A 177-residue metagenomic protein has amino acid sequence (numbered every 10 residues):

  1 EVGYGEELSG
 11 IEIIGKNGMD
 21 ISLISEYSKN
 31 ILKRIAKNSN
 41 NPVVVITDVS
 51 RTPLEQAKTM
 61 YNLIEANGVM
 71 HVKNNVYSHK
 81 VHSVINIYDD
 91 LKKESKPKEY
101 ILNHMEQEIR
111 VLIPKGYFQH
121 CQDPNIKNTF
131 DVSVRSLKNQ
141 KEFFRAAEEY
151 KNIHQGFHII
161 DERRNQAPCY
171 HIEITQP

Functional and structural regions predicted by a protein language model:
E1-E6, P177: N-terminal secretory targeting signals
Y4, L8-R51, G68-I87: Active-site acidic/histidine clusters and adjacent loop/turn architecture that either coordinate catalytic ions
D20, I24-I31, E55-T59, N139-A146: Stable alpha-helical elements in mature extracytoplasmic
S28, P53, N128-F130: Active-site nucleophilic cysteine motif
I35-S39, L63, N67, K92 (+1 more regions): Sec/Tat-exported extracytoplasmic proteins
V45-L63: Acidic helix-start/capping segments at beta-turn-to-alpha-helix junctions
M70, N75-P177: Catalytic cores and adjacent binding grooves of peptidoglycan-active enzymes
